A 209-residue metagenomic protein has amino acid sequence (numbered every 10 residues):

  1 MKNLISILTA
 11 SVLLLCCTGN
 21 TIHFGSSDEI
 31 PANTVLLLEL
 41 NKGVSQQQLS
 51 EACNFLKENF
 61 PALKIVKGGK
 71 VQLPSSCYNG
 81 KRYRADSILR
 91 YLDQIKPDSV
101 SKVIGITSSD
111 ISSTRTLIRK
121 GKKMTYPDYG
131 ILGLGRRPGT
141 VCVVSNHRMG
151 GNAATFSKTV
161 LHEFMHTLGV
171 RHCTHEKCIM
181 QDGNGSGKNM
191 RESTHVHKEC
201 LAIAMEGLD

Functional and structural regions predicted by a protein language model:
K2-A10: Sec-dependent signal peptide recognition, specifically the positively charged N-region followed immediately by
A10, K120-K122, T194-V196: Short intrinsically disordered coil segments
L15-C16: C-terminal motif of bacterial Sec signal peptides marking the signal peptidase cleavage site
N20-E29: Sec-dependent signal peptide cleavage junction
P31-V44: Fold-level signature of zinc-dependent metallopeptidase catalytic domains
L40, T107-S109, G183: Short loop/turn motifs enriched for small/polar and acidic residues
Q46-T159, R171: Metzincin-family zinc-dependent endopeptidase catalytic domain
N146-D209: The catalytic-center signature of Zn2+-dependent metalloproteases
